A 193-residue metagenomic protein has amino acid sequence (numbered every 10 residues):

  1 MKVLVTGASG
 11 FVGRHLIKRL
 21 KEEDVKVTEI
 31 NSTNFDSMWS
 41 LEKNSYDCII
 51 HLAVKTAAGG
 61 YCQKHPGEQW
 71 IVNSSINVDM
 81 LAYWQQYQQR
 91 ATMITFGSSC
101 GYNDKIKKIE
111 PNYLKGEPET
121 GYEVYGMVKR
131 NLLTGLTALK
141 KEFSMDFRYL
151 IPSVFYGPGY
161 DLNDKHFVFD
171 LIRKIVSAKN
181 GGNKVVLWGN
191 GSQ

Functional and structural regions predicted by a protein language model:
K2-E23: N-terminal Rossmann NAD(P)H-binding glycine-rich loop of SDR-like oxidoreductase domains
T6, I49-K55, M93-S99, Y149-P152: SDR active-site strand-loop-helix element
S9, T56-G59, S99-K107, Y122 (+1 more regions): Active-site segment of SDR-like NAD(P)-dependent oxidoreductases
K21-L41: Adenosine-cofactor binding site in Rossmann-like domains, unifying the SAM/SAH pocket of S-adenosylmethionine-dependent
W39-N73: NAD(P)H-binding glycine-rich loop region in Rossmannoid oxidoreductase-like domains and their noncatalytic homologs
V78-Y122, R148: Conserved Rossmann-fold NAD(P)-dependent oxidoreductase catalytic core, especially the SDR/UDP-sugar
K105-K107, G135-Q193: NAD(P)-dependent short-chain dehydrogenase/reductase
V124, V128-N131: Active-site helix of classical SDR
